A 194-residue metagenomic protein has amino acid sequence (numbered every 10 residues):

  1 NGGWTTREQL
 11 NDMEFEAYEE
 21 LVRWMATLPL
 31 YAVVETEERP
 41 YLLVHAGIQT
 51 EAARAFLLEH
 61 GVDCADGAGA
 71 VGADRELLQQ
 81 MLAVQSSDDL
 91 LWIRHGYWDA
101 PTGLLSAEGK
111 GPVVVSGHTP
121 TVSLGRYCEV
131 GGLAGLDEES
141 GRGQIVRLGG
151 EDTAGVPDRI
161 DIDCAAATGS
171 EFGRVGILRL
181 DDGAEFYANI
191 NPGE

Functional and structural regions predicted by a protein language model:
N1-A52, F56-V84: Active-site neighborhood of divalent metal-dependent phosphoester bond hydrolases
A32-E37, G103-A107, Q144-A154: A short acidic-Thr-Gly-centered motif at the start of a beta-strand
R39, K110-P112, P157: Conserved catalytic motifs of the protein kinase core domain
V44, V114-H118, I160-A165: Active-site neighborhood of phospho(di)ester-bond hydrolases with catalytic His/Asp-centered motifs
G47-E51, T119-V122, A166-T168: Short, solvent-exposed loop/turn segments at secondary-structure junctions
A53-L58, L124-V130: Cytochrome P450 core scaffold surrounding the K-helix E-X-X-R motif and the conserved "meander" helix-loop region
S87-S116: Active site of divalent-metal-dependent phosphoester/diester hydrolases
Y127, L133-E194: Binuclear metal-dependent phosphoesterase catalytic core
